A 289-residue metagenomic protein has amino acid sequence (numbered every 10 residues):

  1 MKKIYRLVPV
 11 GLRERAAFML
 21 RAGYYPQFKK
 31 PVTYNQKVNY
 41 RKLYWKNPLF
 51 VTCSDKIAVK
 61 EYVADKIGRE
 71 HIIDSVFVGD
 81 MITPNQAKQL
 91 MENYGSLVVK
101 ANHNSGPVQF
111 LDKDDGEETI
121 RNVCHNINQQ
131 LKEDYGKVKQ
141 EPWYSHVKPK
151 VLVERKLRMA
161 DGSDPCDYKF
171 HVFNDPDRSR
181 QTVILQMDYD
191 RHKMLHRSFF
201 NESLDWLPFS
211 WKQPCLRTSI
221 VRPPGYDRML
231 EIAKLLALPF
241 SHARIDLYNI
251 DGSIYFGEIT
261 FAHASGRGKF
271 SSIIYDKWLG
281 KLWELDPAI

Functional and structural regions predicted by a protein language model:
M1-N47: Membrane-proximal basic amphipathic "stem/tether" segments
K30, Y34-D112, N126-P142: A conserved helix-loop-beta module that forms one wall/lid of the active-site cleft in ATP-utilizing catalytic domains
P48-K56, C166, R222-M229: Aromatic-acidic/polar surface patches that form glycan- and anion
D80-I82, H103-G106, R158-A160, F173-S179 (+4 more regions): Short, solvent-exposed loop/turn segments at secondary-structure junctions
N93, D115-W211: Phosphate-binding site of ATP-dependent enzymes
L97, V183, A243, Y255-G257: Protein kinase-like catalytic core scaffold
Y144-K150, R197-I254: A long amphipathic alpha-helix within ATP-dependent nucleotide-binding catalytic cores
N249-I289: C-terminal active-site "lid" helix and adjoining low-complexity regulatory extension at the edge of ATP-using catalytic
